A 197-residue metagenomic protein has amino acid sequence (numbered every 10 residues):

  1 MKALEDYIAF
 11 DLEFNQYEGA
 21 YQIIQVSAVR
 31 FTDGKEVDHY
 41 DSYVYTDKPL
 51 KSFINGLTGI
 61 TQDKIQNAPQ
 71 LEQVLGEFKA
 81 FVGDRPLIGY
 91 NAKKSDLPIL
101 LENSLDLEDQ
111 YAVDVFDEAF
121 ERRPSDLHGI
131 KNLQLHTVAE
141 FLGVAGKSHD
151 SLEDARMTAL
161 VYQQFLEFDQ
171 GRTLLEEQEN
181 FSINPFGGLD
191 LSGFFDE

Functional and structural regions predicted by a protein language model:
M1-S104, D109-Q110, G129-G146: Conserved non-catalytic scaffold segment of RNase H-like nuclease domains
K2, V161-E197: Acidic two-metal-ion nuclease catalytic site recognized across multiple nuclease folds, prominently DnaQ/RNase D-T
F10, V113, E153: Active-site flanking residues adjacent to catalytic metal/cofactor-binding acidic residues
Y111-V113, G171-R172: Short, structured loop/turn "capping" segments at alpha-beta junctions
V113-K131: Short alpha-helix plus adjacent loop in nuclease-associated cores
S151-Q164: Acidic, divalent-metal-coordinating active-site segment for phosphoryl/phosphodiester hydrolysis, typified by short
